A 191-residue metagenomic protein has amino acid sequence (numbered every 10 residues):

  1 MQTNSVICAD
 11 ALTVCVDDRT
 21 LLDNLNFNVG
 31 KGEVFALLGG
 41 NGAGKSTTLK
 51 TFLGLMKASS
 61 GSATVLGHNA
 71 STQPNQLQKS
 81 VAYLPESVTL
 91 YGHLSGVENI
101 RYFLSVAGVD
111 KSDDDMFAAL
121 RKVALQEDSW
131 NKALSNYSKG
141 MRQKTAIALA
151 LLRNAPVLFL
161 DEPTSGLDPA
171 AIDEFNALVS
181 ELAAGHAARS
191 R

Functional and structural regions predicted by a protein language model:
I7, L22-N24, Q78: Conserved structural motif at the start of ABC-family nucleotide-binding domains
L38-G40: The feature captures the beta-strand-to-loop junction immediately N-terminal to the Walker
G61-T72, Q76-L77: Conserved ABC transporter NBD signature motif
R101, S105-G108, D113-S129: Conserved ABC ATPase "signature" region
I147: Hydrophobic anchor residue at the start of the ABC signature
L158-E162: Catalytic Walker B motif of ABC-type/P-loop ATPase nucleotide-binding domains
